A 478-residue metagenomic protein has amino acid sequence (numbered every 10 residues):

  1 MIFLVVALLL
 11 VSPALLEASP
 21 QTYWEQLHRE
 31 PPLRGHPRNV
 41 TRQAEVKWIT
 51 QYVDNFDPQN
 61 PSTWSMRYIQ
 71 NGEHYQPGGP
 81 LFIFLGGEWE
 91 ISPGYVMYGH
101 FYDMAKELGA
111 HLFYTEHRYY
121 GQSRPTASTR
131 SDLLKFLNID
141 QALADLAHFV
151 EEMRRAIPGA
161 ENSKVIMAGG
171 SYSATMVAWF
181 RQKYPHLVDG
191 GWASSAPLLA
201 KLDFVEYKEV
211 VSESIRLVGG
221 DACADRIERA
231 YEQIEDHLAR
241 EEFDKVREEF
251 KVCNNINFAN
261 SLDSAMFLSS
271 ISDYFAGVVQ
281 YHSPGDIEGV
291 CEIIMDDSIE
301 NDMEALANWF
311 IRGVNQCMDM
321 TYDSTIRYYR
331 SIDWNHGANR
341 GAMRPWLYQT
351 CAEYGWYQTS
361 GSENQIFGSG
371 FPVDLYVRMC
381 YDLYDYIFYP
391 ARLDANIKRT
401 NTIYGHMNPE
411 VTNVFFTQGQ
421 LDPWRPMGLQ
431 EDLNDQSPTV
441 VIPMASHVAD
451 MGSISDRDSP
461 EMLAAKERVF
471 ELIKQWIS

Functional and structural regions predicted by a protein language model:
I2-H111, T129, F136, L421 (+1 more regions): Catalytic-loop region of hydrolases
A105-R124: Conserved alpha/beta-hydrolase
Y119-L133, D450: Glycine-rich "HGGG/HGxG" loop immediately N-terminal to the catalytic nucleophile of the alpha/beta-hydrolase
L133-A156: Alpha/beta-hydrolase active-site loop
G159-S171: Alpha/beta-hydrolase fold nucleophile elbow
A168-P185, G191, L198: Short glycine-enriched nucleophile-adjacent loop and the immediately C-terminal alpha-helix near the catalytic center
H186-S298: A catalytic-pocket lid/entrance helix-loop region that shapes and gates access to the active site across common
S264-S478: C-terminal subdomain of alpha/beta-hydrolase-fold enzymes, centered on the catalytic histidine and its supporting
